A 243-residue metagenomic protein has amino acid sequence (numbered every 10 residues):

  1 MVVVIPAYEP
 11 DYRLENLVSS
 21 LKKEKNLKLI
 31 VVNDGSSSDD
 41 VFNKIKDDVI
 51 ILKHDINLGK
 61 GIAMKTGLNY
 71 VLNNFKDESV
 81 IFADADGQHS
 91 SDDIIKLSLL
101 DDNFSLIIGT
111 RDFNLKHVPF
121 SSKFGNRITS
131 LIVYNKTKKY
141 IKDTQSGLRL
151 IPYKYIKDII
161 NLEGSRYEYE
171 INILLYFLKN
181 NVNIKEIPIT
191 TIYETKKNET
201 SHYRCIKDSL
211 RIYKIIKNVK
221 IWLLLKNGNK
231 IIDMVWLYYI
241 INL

Functional and structural regions predicted by a protein language model:
V2-P6, K53: Short hydrophobic beta-strand elements that form part of the catalytic alpha/beta core underpinning NDP-sugar/donor
V4-I5, D11-Y12, N16, S20 (+1 more regions): Hydrophobic helical membrane-anchoring modules
E9, D34-S36, L58, G67: Conserved short acidic donor-positioning loop in nucleotide-sugar-dependent glycosyltransferases
S19-K28: Short, acidic, metal-binding catalytic loop of nucleotide-sugar glycosyltransferases
N33-V41, G87: A conserved acidic beta->alpha catalytic loop
F42-N74: Conserved donor nucleotide-binding strand/loop of the catalytic core
I56, I62-Y70, S91-Y167, E194-Y203 (+1 more regions): Acceptor/aglycone-binding surface of glycosyltransferases and processive sugar-polymer synthases
D77-Q88: Short beta-strand-to-loop acidic/aromatic patch adjacent to the donor-nucleotide binding site
